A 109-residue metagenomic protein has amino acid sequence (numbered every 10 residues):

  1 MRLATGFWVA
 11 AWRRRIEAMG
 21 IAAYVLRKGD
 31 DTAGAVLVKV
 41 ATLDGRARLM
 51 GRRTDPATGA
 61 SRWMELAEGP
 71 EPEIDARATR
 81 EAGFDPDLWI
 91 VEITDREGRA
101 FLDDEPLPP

Functional and structural regions predicted by a protein language model:
M1-P109: Polybasic/polar functional segments that serve as interface/processing modules
